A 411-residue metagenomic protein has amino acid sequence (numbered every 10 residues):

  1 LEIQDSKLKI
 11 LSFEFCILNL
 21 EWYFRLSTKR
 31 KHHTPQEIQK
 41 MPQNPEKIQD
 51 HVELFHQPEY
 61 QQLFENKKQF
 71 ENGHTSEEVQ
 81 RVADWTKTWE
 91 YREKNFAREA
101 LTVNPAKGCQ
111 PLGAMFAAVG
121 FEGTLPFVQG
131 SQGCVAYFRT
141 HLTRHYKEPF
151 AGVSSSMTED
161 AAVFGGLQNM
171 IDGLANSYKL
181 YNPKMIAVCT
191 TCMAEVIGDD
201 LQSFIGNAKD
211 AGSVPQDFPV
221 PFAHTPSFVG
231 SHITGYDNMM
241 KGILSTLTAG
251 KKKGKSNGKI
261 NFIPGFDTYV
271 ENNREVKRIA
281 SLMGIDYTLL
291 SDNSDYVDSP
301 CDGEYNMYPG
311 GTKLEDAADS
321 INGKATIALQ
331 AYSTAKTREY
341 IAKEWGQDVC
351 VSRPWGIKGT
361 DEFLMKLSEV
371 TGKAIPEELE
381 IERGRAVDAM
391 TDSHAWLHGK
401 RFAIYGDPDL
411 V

Functional and structural regions predicted by a protein language model:
L1-Q36: Short, basic, low-complexity termini and linkers enriched in Ser/Thr/Gly/Pro that act as targeting/leader peptides
K29, I38-V411: An N-terminal assembly and electron-transfer interface module characteristic of large anaerobic redox and radical
